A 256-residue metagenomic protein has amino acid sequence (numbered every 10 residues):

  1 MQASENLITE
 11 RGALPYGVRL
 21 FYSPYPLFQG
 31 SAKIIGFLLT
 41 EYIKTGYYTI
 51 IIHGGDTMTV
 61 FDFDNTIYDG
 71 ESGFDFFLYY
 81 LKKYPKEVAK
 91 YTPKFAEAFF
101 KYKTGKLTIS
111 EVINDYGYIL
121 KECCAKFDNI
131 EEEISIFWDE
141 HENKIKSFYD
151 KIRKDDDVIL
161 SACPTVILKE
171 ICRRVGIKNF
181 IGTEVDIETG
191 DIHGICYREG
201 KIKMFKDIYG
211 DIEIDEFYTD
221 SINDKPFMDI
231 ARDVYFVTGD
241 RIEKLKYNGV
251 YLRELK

Functional and structural regions predicted by a protein language model:
S4-E5, I51-T59, I242: N-terminal intrinsically disordered, low-complexity tails enriched in polar/charged
N6-I35, E41, T45-G46, H53-G55: Positively charged N-terminal leader segments that act as targeting/secretion signals
S23, S31-K33, D56-M58, T66 (+3 more regions): Short low-polarity hydrophobic stretches
D56-T104: Active-site neighborhood of HAD-like aspartate-dependent phosphohydrolases
A96-C124, C172-V175, N179-F180: Short, compositionally biased "basic patch" segments
S110-K146: Metal-dependent phosphoesterase signature
E133, F137-K256: C-terminal cap/substrate-recognition subdomain and adjoining C-terminal extension of metal-dependent phosphatase-like
